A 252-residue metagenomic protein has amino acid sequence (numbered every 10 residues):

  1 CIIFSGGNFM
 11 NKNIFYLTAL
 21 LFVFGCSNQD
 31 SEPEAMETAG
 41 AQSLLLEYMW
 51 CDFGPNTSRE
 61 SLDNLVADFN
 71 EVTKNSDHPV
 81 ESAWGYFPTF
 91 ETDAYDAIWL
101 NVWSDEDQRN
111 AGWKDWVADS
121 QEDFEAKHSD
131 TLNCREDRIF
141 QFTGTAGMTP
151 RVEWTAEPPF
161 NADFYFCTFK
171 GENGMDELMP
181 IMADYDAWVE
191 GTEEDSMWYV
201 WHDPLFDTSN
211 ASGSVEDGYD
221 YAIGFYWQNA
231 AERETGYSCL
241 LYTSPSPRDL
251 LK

Functional and structural regions predicted by a protein language model:
C1-F9: Short, Lys/Arg-enriched N-terminal segments with co-localized hydrophobic residues within the first ~10-30 amino acids
N11-L17: Sec-dependent signal peptide recognition, specifically the positively charged N-region followed immediately by
F24-G25: C-terminal motif of bacterial Sec signal peptides marking the signal peptidase cleavage site
D30-E37, D68-I98, D186-G224: Short, glycine- and small/hydrophobic-rich beta-strand elements in well-ordered beta-sheets
P33-L45, E136-T168: Intrinsic disorder/low-complexity detector
D105-D115, N229-S238: Short amphipathic alpha-helices within nucleic acid-binding modules
P150-S196: Surface-exposed interaction/gating patches
Y242-L251: Conserved small/polar residues in nucleotide/adenosyl-binding loops
